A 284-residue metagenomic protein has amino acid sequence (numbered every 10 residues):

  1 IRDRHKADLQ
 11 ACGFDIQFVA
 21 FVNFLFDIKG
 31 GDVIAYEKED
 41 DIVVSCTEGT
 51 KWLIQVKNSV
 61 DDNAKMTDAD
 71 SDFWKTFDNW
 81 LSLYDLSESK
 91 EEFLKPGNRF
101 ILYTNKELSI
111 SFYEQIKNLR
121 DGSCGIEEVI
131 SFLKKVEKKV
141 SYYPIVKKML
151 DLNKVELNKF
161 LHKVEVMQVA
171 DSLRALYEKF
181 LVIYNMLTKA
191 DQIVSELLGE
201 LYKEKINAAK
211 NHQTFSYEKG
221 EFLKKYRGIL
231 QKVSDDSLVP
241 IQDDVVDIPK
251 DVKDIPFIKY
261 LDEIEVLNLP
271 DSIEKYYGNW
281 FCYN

Functional and structural regions predicted by a protein language model:
I1-Q10, S59-N284: Acidic metal-coordinating catalytic centers involved in nucleic-acid phosphodiester chemistry
Q10-A11, D15-S82: Catalytic centers of nucleases
